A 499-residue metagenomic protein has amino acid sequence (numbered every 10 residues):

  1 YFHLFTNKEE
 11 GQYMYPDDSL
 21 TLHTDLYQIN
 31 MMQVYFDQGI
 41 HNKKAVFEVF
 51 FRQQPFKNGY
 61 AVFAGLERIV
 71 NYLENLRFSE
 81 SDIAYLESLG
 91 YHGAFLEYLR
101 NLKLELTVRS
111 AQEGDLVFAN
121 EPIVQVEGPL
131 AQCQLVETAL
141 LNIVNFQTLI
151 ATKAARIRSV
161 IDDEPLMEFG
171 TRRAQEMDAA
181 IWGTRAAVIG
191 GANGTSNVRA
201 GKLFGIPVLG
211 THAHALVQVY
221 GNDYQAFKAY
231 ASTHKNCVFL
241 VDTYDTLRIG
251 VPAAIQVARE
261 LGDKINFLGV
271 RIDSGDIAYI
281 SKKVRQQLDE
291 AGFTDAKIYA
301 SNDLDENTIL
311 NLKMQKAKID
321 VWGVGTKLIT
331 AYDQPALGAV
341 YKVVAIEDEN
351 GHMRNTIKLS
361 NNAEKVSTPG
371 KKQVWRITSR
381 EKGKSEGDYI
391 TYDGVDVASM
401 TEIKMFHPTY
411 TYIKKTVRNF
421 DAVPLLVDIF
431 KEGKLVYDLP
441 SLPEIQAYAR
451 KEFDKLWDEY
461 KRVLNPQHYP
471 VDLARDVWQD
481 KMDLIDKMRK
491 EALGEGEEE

Functional and structural regions predicted by a protein language model:
Y1-F2: Cross-family signature of deubiquitinases and ubiquitin-like deconjugating cysteine proteases
F5, E9-K44, Q53-P55, G90 (+10 more regions): Buried, small/hydrophobic-residue-enriched core segments of structured protein domains
G11-K43, K57-N58, A291, A296 (+1 more regions): Gly/Ser/Thr/Ala-enriched C-terminal appendages of enzymes
K43-N101: N-terminal, Lys/Arg-enriched amphipathic/low-complexity engagement segments that precede the first folded domain
V46-E48, E105, L166, V340 (+1 more regions): A residue-level signal for beta-strand positions that form part of recognition/binding surfaces within mature
L73, L106, A111-Q112, Y299: A structural connector/turn signal
A84-Y85, T152-R156, G170, K461-H468: Short coil/turn segments at secondary-structure boundaries
S88-L96, E176, E402-Y410: Short, positively charged
